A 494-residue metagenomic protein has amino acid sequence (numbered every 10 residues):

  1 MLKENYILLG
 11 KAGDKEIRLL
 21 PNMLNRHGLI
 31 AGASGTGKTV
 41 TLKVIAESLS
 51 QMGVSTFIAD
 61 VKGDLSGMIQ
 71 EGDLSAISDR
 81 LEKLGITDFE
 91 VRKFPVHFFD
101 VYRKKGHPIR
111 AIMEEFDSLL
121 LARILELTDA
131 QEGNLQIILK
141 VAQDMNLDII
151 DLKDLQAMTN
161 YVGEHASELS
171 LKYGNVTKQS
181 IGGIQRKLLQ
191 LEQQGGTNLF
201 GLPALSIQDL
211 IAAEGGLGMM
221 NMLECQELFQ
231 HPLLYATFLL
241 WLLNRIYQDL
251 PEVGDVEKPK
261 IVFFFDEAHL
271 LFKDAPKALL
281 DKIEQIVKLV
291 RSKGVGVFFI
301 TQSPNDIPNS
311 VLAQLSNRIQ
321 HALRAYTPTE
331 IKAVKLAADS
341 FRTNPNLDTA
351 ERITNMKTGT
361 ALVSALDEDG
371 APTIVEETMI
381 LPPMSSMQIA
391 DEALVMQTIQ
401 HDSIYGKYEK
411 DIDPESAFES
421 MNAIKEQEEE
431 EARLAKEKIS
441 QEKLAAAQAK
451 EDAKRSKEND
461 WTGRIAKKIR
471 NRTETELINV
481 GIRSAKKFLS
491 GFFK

Functional and structural regions predicted by a protein language model:
M1-E16: N-terminal pre-Walker A segment at the start of P-loop NTPase domains
A12-P21, I211: Pre-Walker A adenine-sensing motif
K15, M23-G28, L217-N221: Pre-Walker A (Motif I) flank of P-loop NTPase domains
I30, S34, A275, P304: The conserved Walker
K38: Conserved lysine of the Walker
V44-S48, I69-T87, Q285-A371: Conserved ATP-driven motor cores of ASCE-family P-loop NTPases powering translocation/secretion/packaging/pilus
A46-T56, G63-Q285, V311, I353-M356 (+1 more regions): P-loop NTPase motor domains
P108-E114, L125, I319, R352-K467: Conserved P-loop NTPase motor module
